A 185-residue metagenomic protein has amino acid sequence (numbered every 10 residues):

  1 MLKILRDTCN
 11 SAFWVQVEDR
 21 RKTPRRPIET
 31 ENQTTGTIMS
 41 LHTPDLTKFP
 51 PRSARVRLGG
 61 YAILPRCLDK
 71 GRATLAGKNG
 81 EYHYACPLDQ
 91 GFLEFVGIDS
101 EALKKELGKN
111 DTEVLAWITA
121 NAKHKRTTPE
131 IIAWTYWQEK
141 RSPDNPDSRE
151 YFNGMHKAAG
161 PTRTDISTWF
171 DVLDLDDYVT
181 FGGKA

Functional and structural regions predicted by a protein language model:
K22-I38: Short, Lys/Arg-enriched N-terminal segments with co-localized hydrophobic residues within the first ~10-30 amino acids
L41-N79, E130, W137-A185: Polar/charged low-complexity regulatory segments
N79-A120: Amphipathic alpha-helical packing elements
